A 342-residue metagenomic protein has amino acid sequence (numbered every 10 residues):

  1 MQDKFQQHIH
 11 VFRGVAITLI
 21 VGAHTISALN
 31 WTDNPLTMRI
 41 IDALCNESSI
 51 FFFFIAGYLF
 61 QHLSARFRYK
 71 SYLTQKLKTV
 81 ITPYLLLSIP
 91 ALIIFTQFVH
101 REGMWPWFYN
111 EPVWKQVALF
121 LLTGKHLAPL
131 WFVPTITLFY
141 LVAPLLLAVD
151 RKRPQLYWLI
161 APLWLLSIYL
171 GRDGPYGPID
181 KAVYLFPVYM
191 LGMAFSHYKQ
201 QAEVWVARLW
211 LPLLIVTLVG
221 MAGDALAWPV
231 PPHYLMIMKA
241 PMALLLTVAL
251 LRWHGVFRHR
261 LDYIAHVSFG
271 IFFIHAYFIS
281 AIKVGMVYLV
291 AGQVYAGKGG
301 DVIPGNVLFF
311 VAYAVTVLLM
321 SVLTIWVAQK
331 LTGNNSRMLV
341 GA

Functional and structural regions predicted by a protein language model:
M1-L163, G292-A342: Membrane-cytosol interface segments of multi-pass membrane proteins, especially ER/Golgi lipid-handling enzymes
Q2-D3, L63-S71, A148-P154, S196-L209 (+2 more regions): Membrane-interface junctions at the ends of membrane-embedded or membrane-associated helices
D3-T32, A143, V149, R172-A182 (+2 more regions): Transmembrane alpha-helical insertion/packing segments
T18, I50, T79-P83, L87 (+8 more regions): Hydrophobic alpha-helical membrane-embedded or membrane-associated segments
T18-T25, I160-D173, P212-L226, I271-Y277: Aromatic-anchored segments of alpha-helical transmembrane domains
T37-S49, F120-T135, G171-V188, M221-L245 (+2 more regions): Interfacial loop-to-helix transition and helix-capping segments at the boundaries of transmembrane helices
S49-H62, P134-L147, Y169-E203, M236-G255 (+1 more regions): Specific transmembrane alpha-helix
A202-G270, A276-L289, Q293-V294, I303-F310: Alpha-helical transmembrane segments and terminal signal-anchor/GPI-anchor hydrophobic tails, characterized by long
